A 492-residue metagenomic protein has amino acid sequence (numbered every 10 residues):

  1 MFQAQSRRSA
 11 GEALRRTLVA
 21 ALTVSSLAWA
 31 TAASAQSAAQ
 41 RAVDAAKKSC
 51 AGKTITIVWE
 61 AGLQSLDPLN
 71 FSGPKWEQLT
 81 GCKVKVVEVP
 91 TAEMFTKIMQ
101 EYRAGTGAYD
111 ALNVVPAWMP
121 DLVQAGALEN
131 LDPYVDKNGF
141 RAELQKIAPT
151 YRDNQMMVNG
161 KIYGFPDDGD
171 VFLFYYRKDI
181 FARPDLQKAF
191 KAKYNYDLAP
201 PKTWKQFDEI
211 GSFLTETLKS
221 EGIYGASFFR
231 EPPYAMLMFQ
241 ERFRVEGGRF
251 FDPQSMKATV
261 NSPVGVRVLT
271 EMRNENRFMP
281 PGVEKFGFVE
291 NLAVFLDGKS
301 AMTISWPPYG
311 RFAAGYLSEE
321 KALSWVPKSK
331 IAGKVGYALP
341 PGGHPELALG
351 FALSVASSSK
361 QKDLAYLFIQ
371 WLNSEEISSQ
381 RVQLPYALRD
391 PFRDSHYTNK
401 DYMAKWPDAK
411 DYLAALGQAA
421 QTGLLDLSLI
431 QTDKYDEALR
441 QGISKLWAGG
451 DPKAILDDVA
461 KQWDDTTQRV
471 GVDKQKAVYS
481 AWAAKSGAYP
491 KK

Functional and structural regions predicted by a protein language model:
A35-T56, E77-Q78, N159-K161, L214-G222 (+1 more regions): Immediate post-signal peptide segment of exported/extracytoplasmic ligand-binding proteins
Q36-S49, P116-L173, K205, A235-M238 (+3 more regions): Hinge/lid segment of periplasmic solute-binding proteins
A39-V43, S329-A338, Q383-L446, Q475-K492: Long, aromatic- and glycine/proline-rich binding clefts that accommodate carbohydrate-like moieties
R41-S49, L63-K83, D179, L439: Short, polar/charged alpha-helical segment
F71-I147, G164, P184, V294 (+3 more regions): Extracytoplasmic "Venus flytrap"/periplasmic binding protein-like
N154-D168, F172, A199-K257, S300: Extracytoplasmic/periplasmic solute-binding protein
G160, V266, T270, N276-P281 (+2 more regions): Extracytoplasmic/periplasmic substrate-recognition and gating elements
W204-L214, G248, P253-K285, A332-G336 (+1 more regions): Glycine-centered hinge/linker elements that transmit conformational signals in sensory and ligand-binding systems
